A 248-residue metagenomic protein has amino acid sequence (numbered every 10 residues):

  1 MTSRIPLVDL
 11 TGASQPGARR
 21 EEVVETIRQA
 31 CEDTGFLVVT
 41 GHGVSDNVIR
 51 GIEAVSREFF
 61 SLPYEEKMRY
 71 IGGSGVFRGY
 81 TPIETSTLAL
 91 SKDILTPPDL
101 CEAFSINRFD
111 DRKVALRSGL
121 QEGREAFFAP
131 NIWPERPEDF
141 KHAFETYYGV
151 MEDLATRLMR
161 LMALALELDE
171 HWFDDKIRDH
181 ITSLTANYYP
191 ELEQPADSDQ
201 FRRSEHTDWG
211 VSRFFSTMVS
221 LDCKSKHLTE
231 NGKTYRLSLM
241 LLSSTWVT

Functional and structural regions predicted by a protein language model:
M1-T248: Peripheral, non-catalytic segments flanking oxidoreductase cores
